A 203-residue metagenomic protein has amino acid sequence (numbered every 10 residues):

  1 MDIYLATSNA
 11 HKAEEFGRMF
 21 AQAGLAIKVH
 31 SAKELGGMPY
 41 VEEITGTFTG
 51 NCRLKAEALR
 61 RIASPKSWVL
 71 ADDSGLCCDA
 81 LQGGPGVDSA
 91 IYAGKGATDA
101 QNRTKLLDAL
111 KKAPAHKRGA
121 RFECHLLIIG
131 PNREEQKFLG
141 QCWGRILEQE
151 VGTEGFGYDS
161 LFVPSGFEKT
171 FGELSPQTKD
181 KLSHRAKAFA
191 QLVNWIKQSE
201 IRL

Functional and structural regions predicted by a protein language model:
D2-Y4, A10-L203: Anionic-ligand binding patches
